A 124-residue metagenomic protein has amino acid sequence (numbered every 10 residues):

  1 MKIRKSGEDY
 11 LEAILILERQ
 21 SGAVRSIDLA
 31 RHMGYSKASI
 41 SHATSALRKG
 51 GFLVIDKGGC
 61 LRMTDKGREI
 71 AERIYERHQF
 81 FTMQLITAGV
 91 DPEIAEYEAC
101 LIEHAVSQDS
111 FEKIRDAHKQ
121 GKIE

Functional and structural regions predicted by a protein language model:
K2-Y35: N-terminal helix-turn-helix DNA-binding core of bacterial DNA-binding proteins
S6-D9, R25, K66, R77 (+1 more regions): N-terminal positioning helix adjacent to the helix-turn-helix/winged-helix DNA-binding module
E12, H42, Y97: DNA-binding alpha-helical recognition surfaces that contact promoter or target DNA
I14-L17, A71, L85: Hydrophobic structural patches
S21, Y97-E124: C-terminal regulatory/oligomerization modules of transcriptional regulators
S26-K57: Canonical helix-turn-helix DNA-binding module
G59-R77: Basic, amphipathic "hinge/linker" alpha-helix immediately C-terminal to the N-terminal HTH DNA-binding motif
Y75-Q108: Arg/Lys-rich, alpha-helical DNA-contact motif
